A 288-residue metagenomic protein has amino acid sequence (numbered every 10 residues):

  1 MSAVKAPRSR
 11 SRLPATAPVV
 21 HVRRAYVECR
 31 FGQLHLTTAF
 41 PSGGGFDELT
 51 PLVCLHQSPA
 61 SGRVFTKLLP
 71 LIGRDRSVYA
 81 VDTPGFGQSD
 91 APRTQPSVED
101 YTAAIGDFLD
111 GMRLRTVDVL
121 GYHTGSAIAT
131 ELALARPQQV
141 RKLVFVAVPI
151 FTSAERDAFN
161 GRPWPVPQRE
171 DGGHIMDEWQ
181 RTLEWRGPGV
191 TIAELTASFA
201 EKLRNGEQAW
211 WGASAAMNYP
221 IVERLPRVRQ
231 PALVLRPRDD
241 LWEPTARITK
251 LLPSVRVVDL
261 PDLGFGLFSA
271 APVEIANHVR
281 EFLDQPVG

Functional and structural regions predicted by a protein language model:
R30-D90: Conserved HGGG/HGGXW glycine-rich cap/lid loop of the alpha/beta-hydrolase fold
D82, D118, R141-V144: Residue in the alpha/beta-hydrolase core beta-strand immediately N-terminal to the catalytic nucleophile
E99-V117: Conserved acidic catalytic loop of the alpha/beta-hydrolase fold
G121-A129: Gly/Ala-rich beta-loop-alpha elbow adjacent to hydrolase catalytic centers
T130-A135, V140-G172: Flexible "cap/lid" loop of the alpha/beta hydrolase fold
S153-E155, R169-R227: Conserved alpha/beta-hydrolase catalytic His-Asp/Glu region
A232-A270: Conserved loop-alpha-helix segment in the C-terminal half of the alpha/beta-hydrolase fold that carries the catalytic
F268-L283: Post-His helix in hydrolase/transferase enzymes
